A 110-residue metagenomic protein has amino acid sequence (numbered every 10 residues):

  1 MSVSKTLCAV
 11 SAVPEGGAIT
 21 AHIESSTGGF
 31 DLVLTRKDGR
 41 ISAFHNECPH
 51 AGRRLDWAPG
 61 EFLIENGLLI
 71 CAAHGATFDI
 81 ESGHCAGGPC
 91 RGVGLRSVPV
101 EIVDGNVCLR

Functional and structural regions predicted by a protein language model:
M1-E65, D79-I80, G94-R110: N-terminal pre-ligand scaffold of iron-sulfur
C48, C71-H74: Short cysteine clusters
F62-C71, C85-V93: Short cysteine/histidine-rich metal-coordination sites, predominantly Zn2+-binding motifs
A76-T77, H84: Short Gly/Pro-enriched loop/turn and capping motifs at secondary-structure junctions
